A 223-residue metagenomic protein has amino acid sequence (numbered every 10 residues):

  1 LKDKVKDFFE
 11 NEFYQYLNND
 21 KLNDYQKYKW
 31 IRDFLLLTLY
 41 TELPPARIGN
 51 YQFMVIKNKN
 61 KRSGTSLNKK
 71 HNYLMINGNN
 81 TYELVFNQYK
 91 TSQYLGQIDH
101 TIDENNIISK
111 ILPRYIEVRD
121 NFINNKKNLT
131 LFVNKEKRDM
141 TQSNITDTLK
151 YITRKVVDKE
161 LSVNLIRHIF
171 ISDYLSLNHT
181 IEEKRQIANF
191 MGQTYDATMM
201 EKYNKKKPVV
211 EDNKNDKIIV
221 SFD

Functional and structural regions predicted by a protein language model:
K2-G49: Basic, Lys/Arg- and aromatic-enriched nucleic-acid-binding interface segment
Q26, E42-N50, M54-L67, N77 (+2 more regions): Secondary-structure boundary elements
Y40-P44, V55-N58, Q88-T91, E136 (+3 more regions): Short, flexible loop/turn elements at secondary-structure junctions
T41, L175-S176: Specific register positions within alpha-helical solenoid repeats of the TPR/Sel1-like families, i.e., one
Y51, E160-L161, H168-I171, N178-G192: Active-site-proximal segment of tyrosine recombinases
F53-E104: Conserved tyrosine-mediated DNA breakage-rejoining catalytic core shared by Y-recombinases
S92-E160, N164-I166, F170, L175: Active-site/catalytic core of tyrosine-dependent DNA strand-transfer enzymes
S176-N178, N189-F222: Catalytic-site neighborhood detector that most strongly recognizes the C-terminal catalytic loop/helix of tyrosine
